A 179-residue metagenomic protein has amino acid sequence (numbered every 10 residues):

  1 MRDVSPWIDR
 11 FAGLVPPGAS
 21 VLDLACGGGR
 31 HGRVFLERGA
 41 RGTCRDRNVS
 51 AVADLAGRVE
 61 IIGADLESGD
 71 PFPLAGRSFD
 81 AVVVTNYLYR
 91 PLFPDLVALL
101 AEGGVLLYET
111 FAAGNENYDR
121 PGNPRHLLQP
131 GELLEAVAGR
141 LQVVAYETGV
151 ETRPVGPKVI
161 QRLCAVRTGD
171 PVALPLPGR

Functional and structural regions predicted by a protein language model:
M1-P16: S-adenosyl-L-methionine
G18-G27: Conserved class I S-adenosyl-L-methionine
G28-D70: Class I SAM-dependent methyltransferase SAM/SAH-binding core
P71-A81: A short acidic, Gly/Pro-enriched loop at the edge of an enzyme's catalytic core that lines a small-molecule cofactor
L88-L100: A short, conserved alpha-helix within the catalytic core of class I
G104-A113: Conserved beta-strand signature within the Rossmann-like core of class I S-adenosyl-L-methionine
R125-R140: Short alpha-helix
T152-R179: Core SAM-dependent methyltransferase catalytic element
